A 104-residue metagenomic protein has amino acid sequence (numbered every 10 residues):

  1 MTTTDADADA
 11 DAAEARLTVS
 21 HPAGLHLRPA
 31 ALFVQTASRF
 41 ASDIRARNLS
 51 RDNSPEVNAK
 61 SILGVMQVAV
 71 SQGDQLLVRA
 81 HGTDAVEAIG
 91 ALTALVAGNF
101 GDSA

Functional and structural regions predicted by a protein language model:
M1-T2, R16: A detector of low-complexity, intrinsically disordered, Ser/Thr/Gly/Pro/Ala-rich segments
T2-A10, A31, Q35, I89-A91 (+1 more regions): Long, contiguous binding/interaction regions
T4-A10, I44, V78, T83: N-terminal cationic amphipathic segment used for targeting or macromolecule association
D7-D9, S50, K60, V86 (+1 more regions): Intrinsic disorder/low-complexity detector
A12-R16, Q75: Intrinsic-disorder/low-complexity, polar/charged segments enriched in Ser/Thr/Lys/Arg/Asp/Glu/Gln
T18-V70: Compact, glycine-rich, soluble single-domain proteins
Q67, S71-A104: C-terminal structural segments of small proteins and small subunits
